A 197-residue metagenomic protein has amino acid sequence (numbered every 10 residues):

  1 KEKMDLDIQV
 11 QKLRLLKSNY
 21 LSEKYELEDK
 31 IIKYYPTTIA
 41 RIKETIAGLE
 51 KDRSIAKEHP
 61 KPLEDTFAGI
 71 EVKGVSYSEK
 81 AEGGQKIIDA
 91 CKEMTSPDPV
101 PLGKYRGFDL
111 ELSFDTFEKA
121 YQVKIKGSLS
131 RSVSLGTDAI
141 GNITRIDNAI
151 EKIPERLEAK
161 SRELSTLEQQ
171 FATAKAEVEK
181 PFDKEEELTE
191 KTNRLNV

Functional and structural regions predicted by a protein language model:
K1-V72: C-terminal accessory region of SF2 helicases/translocases
E2-E23, E93-V197: Mid-to-C-terminal oligomerization/interaction "stalk" domains of large proteins
I87: A contiguous, basic/glycine-rich beta-loop/short-helix subdomain that forms a polymer-engagement track
